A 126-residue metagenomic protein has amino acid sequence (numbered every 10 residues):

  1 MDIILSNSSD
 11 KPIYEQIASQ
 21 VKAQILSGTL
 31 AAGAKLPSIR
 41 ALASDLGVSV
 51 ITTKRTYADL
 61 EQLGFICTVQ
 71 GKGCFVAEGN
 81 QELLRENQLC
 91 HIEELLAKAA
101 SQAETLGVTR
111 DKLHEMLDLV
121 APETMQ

Functional and structural regions predicted by a protein language model:
M1-K35, A41, C90-Q126: Extreme N-terminal segment that seeds HTH/winged-HTH DNA-binding domains in transcriptional regulators
Y14, S38, K72-C90: Short, cationic-aromatic polyanion-contact patches
T29-A34, Q62-G71, A77-E78: Beta-hairpin "wing" of winged helix-turn-helix
K35-L46, L60: A short alpha-helical element within helix-turn-helix/winged-helix DNA-binding domains across DNA-binding proteins
D45, Q62-F65, L106, E123: Residue cluster at the C-terminal edge of the helix-turn-helix DNA-binding motif
I51: Key DNA-contact positions within bacterial/archaeal DNA-binding proteins
